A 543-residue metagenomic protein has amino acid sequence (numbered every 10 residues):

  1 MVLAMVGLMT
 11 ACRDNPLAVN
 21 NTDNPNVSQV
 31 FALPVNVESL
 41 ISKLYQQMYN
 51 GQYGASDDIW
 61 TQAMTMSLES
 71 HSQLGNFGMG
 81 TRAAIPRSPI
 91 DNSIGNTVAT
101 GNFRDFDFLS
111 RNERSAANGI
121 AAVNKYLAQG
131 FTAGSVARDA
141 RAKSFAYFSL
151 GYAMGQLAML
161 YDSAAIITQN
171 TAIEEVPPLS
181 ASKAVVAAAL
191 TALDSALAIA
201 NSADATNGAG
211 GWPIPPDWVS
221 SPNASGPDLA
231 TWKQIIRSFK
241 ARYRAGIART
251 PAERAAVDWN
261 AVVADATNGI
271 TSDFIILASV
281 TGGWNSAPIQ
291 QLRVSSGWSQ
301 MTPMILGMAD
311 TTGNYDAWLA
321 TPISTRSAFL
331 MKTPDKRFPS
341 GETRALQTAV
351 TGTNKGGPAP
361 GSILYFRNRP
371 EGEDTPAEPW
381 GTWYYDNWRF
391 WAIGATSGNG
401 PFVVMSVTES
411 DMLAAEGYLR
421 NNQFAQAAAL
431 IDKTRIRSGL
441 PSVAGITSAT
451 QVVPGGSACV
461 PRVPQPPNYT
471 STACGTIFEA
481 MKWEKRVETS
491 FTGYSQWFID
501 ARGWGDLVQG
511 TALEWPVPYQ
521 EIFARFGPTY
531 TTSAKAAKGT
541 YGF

Functional and structural regions predicted by a protein language model:
M1-T10: Sec-dependent bacterial lipoprotein signal peptides
C12-L68, G95, M331, G475 (+1 more regions): Membrane-proximal, proline-rich intrinsically disordered regions
F31-V35, F77-S410, R420-Q426, G475-T476 (+1 more regions): Structured, solvent-exposed acidic/aromatic patches
Y49-D58, Q73-F77, R82, P339 (+2 more regions): Short, solvent-exposed loop/turn elements at domain surfaces
G398-A444, Q451-Y469: C-terminal structural cap/anchor segments
L440-G542: CBM-like carbohydrate-recognition segments
